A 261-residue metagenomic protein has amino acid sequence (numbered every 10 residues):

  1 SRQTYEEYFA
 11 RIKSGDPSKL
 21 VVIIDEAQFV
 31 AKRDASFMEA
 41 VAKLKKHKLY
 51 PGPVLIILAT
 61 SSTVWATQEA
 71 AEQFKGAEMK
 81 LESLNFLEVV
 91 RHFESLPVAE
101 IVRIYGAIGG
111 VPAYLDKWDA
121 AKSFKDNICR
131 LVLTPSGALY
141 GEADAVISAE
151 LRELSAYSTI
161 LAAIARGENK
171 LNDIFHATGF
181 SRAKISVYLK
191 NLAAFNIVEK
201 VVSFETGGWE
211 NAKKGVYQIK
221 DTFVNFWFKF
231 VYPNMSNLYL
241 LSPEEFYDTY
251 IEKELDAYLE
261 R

Functional and structural regions predicted by a protein language model:
S1, L49-G52, E94-E100: Short, polar/flexible loop-turn hinges at active-site or ligand-entry regions and domain interfaces
S1-G15: Short glycine-rich substrate-engagement loop in P-loop NTPases that contacts/grips substrate
I12-F37: Conserved P-loop NTPase "ATPase switch" module shared by AAA+ and STAND
G15-D16, K48, L96, G167: Short coil/turn helix-boundary motifs
P17, P51, Q73-G76: Short, well-ordered coil/turn elements that cap or connect secondary structure elements
F29-R33, F37, V41-A71: Sensor-1/coupling segment of RecA-like P-loop NTPase cores
A66-Y157, L161, A165-E168: Interdomain motor-coupling "hinge/lid" segment immediately C-terminal to the ATP-binding subdomain of NTP-driven enzymes
A120, K125-R261: Accessory nucleic acid-recognition modules appended to NTPase machines
